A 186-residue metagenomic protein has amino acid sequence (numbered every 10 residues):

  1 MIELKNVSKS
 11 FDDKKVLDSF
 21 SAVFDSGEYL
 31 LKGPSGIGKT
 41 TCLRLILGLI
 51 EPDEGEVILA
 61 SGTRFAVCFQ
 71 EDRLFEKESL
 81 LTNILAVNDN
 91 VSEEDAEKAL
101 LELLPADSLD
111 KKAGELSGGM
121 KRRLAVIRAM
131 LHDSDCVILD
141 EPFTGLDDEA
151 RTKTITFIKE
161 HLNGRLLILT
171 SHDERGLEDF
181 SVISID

Functional and structural regions predicted by a protein language model:
L47: Helix-to-loop junction immediately C-terminal to a conserved catalytic motif
D72-T82, A86-V91: Conserved catalytic motifs of ABC-family nucleotide-binding domains
E93-L109, M130: Conserved ABC ATPase "signature" region
K112, E141-P142: Walker B catalytic motif
K112-M120: Conserved ABC ATPase signature
V126: Hydrophobic anchor residue at the start of the ABC signature
H132-D133, N163: Conserved signature/switch motifs of ABC ATPase nucleotide-binding domains
D140, D147: ABC-family nucleotide-binding domains
